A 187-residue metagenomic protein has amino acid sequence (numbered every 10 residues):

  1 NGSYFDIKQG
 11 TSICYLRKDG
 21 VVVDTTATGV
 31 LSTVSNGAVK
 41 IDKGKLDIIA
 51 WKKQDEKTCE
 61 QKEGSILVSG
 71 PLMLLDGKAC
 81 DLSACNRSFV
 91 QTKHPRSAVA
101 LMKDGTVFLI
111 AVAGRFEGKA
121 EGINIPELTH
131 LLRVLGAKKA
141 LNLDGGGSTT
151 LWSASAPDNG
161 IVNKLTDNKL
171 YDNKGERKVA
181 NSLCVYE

Functional and structural regions predicted by a protein language model:
N1-E187: Gly/Ser/Thr/Pro-rich low-complexity, intrinsically disordered segments
